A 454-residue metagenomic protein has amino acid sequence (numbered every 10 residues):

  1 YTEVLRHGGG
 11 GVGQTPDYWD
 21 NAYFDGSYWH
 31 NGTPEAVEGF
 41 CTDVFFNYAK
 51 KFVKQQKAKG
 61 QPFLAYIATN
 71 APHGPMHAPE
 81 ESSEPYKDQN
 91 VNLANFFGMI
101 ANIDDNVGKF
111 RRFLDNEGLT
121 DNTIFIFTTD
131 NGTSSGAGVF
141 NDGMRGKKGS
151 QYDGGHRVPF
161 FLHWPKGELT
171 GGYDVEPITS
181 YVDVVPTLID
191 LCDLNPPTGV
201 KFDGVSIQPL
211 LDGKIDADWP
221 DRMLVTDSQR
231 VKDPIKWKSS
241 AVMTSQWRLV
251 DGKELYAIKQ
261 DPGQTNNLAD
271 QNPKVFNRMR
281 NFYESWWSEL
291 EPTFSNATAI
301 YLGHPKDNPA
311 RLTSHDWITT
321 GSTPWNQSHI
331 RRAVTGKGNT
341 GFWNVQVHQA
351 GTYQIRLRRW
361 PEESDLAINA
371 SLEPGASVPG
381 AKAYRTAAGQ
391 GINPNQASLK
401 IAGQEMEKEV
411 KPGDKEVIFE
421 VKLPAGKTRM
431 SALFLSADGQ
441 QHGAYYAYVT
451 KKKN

Functional and structural regions predicted by a protein language model:
Y1-F63, A68-S83, T170, E254 (+1 more regions): Formylglycine-dependent
Y1-T2, A58-A65, L119-F125, R157 (+2 more regions): Loop/turn elements at helix/coil->beta-strand transitions in domains of secreted/extracellular proteins
E3-G11, T133-Q151, E168-P177, V182-V185 (+5 more regions): C-terminal cap/loop subdomain of S1 sulfatases and analogous C-terminal strand-loop tails that border
R6, G13-D17, P75-S82, R111 (+5 more regions): Short, solvent-exposed loop/turn and secondary-structure capping segments
W29-P34, D88-L93, F127, N141-R145 (+3 more regions): Flexible glycine/proline-enriched surface loops and loop-helix/loop-strand junctions
F46-K54, E84-T123: A long, amphipathic alpha-helix that forms part of the scaffold/cap immediately adjacent to metal-dependent active
P75-E80, R112-E168, S180, W219: Histidine-centered active-site microenvironments of extracellular/periplasmic hydrolases and transferases
V184, L268-N454: Long, internal low-complexity/basic segments
